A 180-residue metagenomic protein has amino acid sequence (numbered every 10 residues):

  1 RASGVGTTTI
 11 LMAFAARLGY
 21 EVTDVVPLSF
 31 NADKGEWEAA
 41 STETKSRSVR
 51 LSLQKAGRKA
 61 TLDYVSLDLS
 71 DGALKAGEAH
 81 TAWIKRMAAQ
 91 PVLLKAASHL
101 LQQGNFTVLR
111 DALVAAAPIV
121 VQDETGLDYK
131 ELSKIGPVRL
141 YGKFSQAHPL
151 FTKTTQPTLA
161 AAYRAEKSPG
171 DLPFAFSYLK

Functional and structural regions predicted by a protein language model:
R1-A39: Extended amphipathic alpha-helical interaction segments
R1-V5, R47, F176, K180: Intrinsic structural disorder
T23-D68: Hydrophobic/aromatic-rich core segments of domains that either
L53, T61-K180: Non-globular targeting/processing and membrane-anchoring segments
